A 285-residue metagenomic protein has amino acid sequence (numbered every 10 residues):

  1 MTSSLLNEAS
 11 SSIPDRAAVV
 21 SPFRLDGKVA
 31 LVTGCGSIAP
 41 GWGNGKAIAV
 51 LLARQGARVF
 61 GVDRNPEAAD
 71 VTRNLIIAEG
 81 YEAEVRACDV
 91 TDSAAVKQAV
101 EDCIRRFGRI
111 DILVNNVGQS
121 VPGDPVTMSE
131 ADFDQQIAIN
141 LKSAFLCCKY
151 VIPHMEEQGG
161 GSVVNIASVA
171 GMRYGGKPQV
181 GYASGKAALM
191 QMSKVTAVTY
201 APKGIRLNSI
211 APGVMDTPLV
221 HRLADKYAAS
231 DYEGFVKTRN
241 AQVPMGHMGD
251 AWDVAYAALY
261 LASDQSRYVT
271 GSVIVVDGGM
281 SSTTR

Functional and structural regions predicted by a protein language model:
S4-N7, S11-S21, T217, A258-L259 (+1 more regions): Short C-terminal tail/terminal secondary-structure segment of NAD(P)H-dependent dehydrogenase/reductase domains
P22, D26-F60: Canonical Rossmann dinucleotide-binding motif of NAD(H)/NADP(H)-dependent dehydrogenases/reductases, specifically
P66-E67, A87-A99, E130, D253: The beta1-alpha1 cofactor-binding region of Rossmann-like NAD(H)/NADP(H)-dependent oxidoreductases
D124-P125, S129-I137, R239: Substrate-binding pocket helix/loop in short-chain dehydrogenase/reductase
C148, G185, S193: Active-site helix of classical SDR
S168: Residue(s) in the substrate-gating loop at a strand-loop-helix junction that position the organic substrate next
A201, R206, V269-G271: Short, small/polar-rich loop/turn modules that mediate ligand/substrate recognition or access, typified
